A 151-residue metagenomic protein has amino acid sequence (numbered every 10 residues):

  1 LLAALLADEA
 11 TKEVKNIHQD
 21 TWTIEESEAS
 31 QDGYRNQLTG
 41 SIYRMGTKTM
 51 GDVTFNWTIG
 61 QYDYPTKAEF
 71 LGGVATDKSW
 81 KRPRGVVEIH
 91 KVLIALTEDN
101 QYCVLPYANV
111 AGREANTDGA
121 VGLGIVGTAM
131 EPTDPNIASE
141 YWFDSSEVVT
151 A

Functional and structural regions predicted by a protein language model:
L1-V14, G73-K81, I137-A138: Short secondary-structure boundary segments
L1-Y62, P106-G122: Solvent-exposed edge beta-strands and adjacent loop segments that serve as assembly or binding interfaces
I24, I59, A95-T97, A129: Hydrophobic side chains in beta-strands
M50-R82: Charged surface patches that recognize polyanionic ligands
V53-F55, I89-L93, L123-I125: Generic beta-strand structural signal
G73-Q101: Short, acidic/charged, Gly/Pro-enriched secondary-structure junctions
D99-A151: Mixed-charge, glycine-accented linear interaction segment located at domain edges/termini
